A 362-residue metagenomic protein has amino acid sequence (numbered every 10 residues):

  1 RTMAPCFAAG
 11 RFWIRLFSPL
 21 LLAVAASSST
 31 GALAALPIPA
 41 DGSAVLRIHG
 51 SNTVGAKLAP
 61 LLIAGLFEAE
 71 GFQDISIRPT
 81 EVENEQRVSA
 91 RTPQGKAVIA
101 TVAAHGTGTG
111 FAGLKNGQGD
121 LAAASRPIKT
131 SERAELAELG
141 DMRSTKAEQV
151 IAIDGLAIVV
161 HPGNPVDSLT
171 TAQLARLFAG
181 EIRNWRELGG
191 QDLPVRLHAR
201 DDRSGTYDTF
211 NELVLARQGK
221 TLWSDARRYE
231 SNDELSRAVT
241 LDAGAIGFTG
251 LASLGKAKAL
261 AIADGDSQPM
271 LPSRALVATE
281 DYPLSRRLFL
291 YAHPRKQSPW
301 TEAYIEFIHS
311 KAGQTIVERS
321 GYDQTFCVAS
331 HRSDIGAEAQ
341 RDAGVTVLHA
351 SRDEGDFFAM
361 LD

Functional and structural regions predicted by a protein language model:
R1-W13: N-terminal secretory signal peptides that target proteins for export/translocation
W13-P19: Sec-dependent signal peptide recognition, specifically the positively charged N-region followed immediately by
L22, A32-L33: Cleavable N-terminal signal peptides
A23-V24, D74: Detector for intrinsically disordered, low-structure N-terminal pre-sequences
A26-T30: N-terminal signal peptide c-region/cleavage motif recognized by signal peptidases
L33-D362: Exported/periplasmic ABC-transporter solute-binding proteins
